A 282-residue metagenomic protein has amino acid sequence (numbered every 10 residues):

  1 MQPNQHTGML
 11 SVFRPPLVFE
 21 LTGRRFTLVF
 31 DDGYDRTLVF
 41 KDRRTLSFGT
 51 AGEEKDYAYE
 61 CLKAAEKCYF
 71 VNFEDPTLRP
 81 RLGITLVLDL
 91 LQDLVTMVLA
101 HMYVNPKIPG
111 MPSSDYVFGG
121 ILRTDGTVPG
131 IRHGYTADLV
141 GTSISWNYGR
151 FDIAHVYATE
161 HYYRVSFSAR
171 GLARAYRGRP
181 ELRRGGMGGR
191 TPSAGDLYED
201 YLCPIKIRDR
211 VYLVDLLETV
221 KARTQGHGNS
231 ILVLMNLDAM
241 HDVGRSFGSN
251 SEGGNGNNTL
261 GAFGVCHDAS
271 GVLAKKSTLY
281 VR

Functional and structural regions predicted by a protein language model:
Q2-S11, A51: Large eukaryotic, non-enzymatic subunits of multiprotein complexes that serve as scaffolds/tethers, characterized by
F19-R25, L139-S143: A glycine-biased structural micro-motif
L28, L46-G49, F70-N72, V95-A100 (+6 more regions): Short hydrophobic/aromatic-rich beta-strand segments that constitute the beta-sheet cores of beta-sandwich/beta-barrel
L28-L62, F151-I205: N-terminal glycine/threonine-rich, aromatic-flanked beta-hairpin/loop signature
G52-G83, S193-D200, I205, V211-V214 (+1 more regions): A cross-kingdom feature marking solvent-exposed beta-strand/loop segments within repeated, beta-rich binding/scaffold
V87-Y103, P109, G226-N250: Short, compact, well-ordered microdomains
M97-R150: Surface-exposed beta-loop interaction hotspot
T219, V233-Y280: Extended, charged low-complexity segments that frequently continue into or abut oligomerization scaffolds
